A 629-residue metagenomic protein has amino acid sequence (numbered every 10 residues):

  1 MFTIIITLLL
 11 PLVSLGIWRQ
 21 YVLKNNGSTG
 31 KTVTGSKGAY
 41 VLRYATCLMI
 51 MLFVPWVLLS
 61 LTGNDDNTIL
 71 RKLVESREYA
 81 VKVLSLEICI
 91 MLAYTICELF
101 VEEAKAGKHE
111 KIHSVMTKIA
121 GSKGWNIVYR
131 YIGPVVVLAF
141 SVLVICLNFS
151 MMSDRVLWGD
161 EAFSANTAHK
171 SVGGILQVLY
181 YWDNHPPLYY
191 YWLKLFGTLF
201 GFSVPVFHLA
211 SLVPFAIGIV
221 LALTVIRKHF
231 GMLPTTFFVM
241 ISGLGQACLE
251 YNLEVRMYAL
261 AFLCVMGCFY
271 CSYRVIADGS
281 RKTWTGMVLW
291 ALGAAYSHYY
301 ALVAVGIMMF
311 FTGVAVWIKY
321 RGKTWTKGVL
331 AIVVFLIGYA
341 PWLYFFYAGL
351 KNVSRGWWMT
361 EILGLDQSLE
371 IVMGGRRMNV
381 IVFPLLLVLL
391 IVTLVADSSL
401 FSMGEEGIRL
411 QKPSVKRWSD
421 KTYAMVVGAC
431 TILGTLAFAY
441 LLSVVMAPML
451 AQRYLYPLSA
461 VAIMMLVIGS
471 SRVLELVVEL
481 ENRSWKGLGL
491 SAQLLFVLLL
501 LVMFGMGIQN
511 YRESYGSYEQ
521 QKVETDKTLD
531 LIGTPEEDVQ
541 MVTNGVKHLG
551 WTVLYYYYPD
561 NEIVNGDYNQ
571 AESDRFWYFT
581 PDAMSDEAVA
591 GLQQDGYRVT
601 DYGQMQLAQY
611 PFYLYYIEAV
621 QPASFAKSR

Functional and structural regions predicted by a protein language model:
F2-W56, V74-L147, T422-Y423: Start-transfer (signal-anchor) and selected internal transmembrane alpha helices of multi-pass inner/ER membrane
V137-L138, K412-T422, M464, S470-Q509: Signature aromatic-anchored transmembrane alpha helix within multi-pass, membrane-resident enzymes that catalyze glycan
I175, F238-V239, Y251, T283-Y299 (+1 more regions): Membrane-interface alpha helices of multi-pass inner-membrane proteins
V178, Y296, V303-I408: Transmembrane-lumen/periplasm boundary regions of multi-pass, lipid-linked membrane glycan transferases
L209-H229, G267: Transmembrane-helix motifs of polytopic, lipid-linked glycan transferases
K228-F230, M266-W284, I318-K319: Membrane-interface transmembrane helices that cradle and orient dolichyl/undecaprenyl
A261, V303, I381, L385 (+2 more regions): Hydrophobic/aromatic-rich transmembrane helices and adjacent perimembrane loops
V497-Y616: Catalytic lumenal/periplasmic loop and adjoining terminal transmembrane helix of membrane glycan-assembly enzymes
